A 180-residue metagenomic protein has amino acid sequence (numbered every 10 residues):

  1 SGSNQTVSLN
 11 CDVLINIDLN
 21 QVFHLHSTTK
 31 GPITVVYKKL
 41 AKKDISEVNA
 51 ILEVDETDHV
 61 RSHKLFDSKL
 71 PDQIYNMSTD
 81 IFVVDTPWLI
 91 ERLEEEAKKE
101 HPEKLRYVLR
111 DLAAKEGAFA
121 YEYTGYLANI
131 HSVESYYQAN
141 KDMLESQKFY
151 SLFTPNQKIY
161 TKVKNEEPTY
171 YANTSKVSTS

Functional and structural regions predicted by a protein language model:
S1: Glycine/alanine-rich phosphate-binding loops at beta-alpha junctions
T6: Short aromatic/hydrophobic "clamp" motif used to bind/position activated sugar donors
L9-N10: Active-site acidic Asp-centered loop
V13, V60, S175-V177: Hydrophobic aliphatic residue packing
L14-I15, A128: Glycine-/small-residue-rich active-site loops that bind phosphorylated ligands and cofactors
N16-P87, E91-R92: Conserved core of the sugar-phosphate nucleotidyltransferase
P87, E95-S180: Left-handed beta-helix
